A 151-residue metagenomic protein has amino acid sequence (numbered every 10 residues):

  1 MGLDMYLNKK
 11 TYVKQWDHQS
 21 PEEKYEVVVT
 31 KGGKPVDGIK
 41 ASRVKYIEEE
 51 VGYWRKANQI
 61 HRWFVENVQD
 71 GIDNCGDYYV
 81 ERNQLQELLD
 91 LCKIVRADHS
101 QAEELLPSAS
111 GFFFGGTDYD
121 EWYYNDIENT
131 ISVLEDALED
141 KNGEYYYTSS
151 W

Functional and structural regions predicted by a protein language model:
M1-W151: Acidic (Asp/Glu-rich) sequence patches and key acidic residues that form negatively charged surfaces used
